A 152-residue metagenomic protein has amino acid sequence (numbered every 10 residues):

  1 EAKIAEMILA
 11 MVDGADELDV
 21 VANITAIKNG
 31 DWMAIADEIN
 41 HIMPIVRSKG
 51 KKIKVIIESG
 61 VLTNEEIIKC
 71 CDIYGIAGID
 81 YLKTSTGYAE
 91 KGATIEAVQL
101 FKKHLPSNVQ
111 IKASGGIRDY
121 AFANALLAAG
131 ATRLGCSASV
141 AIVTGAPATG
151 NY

Functional and structural regions predicted by a protein language model:
E1-L9, L62-I73, L100-K103, S107 (+2 more regions): Catalytic cores of alpha/beta
E1-L9, N29-E38: Glycine-rich anion/phosphate-binding loops
V12-I27, I76-K91, G115-F122, L127-Y152: Glycine-rich phosphate-binding active-site loops on the catalytic face of alpha/beta enzymes
A22, I57-V61: Generic secondary-structure microfeatures
K28-D31, G60-N64: Active-site glycine- and acidic-residue-rich loops that bind and position anionic ligands or nucleotide-like cofactors
N29, I57-E58, S85, N108-Q110: Short, contiguous strand/loop micro-motifs
W32-K54, D72, I76-A77, G92-D119: Alpha-helix-loop-beta-strand connector modules within alpha/beta enzyme cores
K52-E58, I67, Y81-K83: A contiguous pocket-lining binding segment that forms or flanks enzyme active sites
